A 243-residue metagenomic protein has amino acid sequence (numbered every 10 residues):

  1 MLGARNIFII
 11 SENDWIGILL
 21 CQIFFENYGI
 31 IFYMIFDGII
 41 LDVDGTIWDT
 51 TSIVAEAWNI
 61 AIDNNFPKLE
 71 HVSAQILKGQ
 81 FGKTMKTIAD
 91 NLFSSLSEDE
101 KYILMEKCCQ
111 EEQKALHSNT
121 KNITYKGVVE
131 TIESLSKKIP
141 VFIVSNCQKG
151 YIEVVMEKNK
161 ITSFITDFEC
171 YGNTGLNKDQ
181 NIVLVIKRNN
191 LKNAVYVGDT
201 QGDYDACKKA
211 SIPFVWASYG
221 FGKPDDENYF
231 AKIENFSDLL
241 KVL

Functional and structural regions predicted by a protein language model:
R5, I9, N13-L41: Non-catalytic pre-domain segments flanking phosphatase-related domains
W15, I31-D37, D99, K149 (+1 more regions): Asp-based, Mg2+/Mn2+-dependent phosphohydrolase catalytic module
Y33-Q75: Active-site neighborhood of HAD-like aspartate-dependent phosphohydrolases
V54, M85, T124, K178: Conserved donor sugar-nucleotide recognition element shared by glycan-biosynthetic enzymes
A61-I62, K83-E98, V155: Helix-loop "lid/cap" segments that line or gate small-molecule binding pockets
D90-V129: Metal-dependent phosphoesterase signature
T131-M156, Y171: Substrate-recognition element of Asp-dependent hydrolases with the DxDx(T/V) motif
